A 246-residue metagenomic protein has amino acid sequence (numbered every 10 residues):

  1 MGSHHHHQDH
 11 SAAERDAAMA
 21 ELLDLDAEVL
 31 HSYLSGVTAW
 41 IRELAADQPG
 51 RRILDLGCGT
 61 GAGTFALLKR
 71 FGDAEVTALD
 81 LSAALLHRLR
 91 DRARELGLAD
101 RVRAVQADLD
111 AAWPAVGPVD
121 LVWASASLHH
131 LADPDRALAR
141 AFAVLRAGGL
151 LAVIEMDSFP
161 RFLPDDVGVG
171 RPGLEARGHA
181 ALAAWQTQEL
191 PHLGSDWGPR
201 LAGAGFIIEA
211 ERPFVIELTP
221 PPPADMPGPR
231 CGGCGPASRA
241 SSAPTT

Functional and structural regions predicted by a protein language model:
A13-S35: Class I SAM-dependent methyltransferase Rossmann-like catalytic core, especially the SAM/SAH-binding loop
L30, A152-A243: Conserved catalytic/acceptor-binding region of the Class I
H31-R51, A66: Conserved alpha-helix/loop element of class I SAM-dependent methyltransferases that forms part of the SAM/SAH-binding
L54, T60-A112: Class I SAM-dependent methyltransferase SAM/SAH-binding core
W113-L121: A short acidic, Gly/Pro-enriched loop at the edge of an enzyme's catalytic core that lines a small-molecule cofactor
D120-D135: A short SAM/SAH-binding and catalytic strip from SAM-dependent methyltransferases
R136-A147: A short glycine-rich, Lys/Arg-flanked "PGG" loop and its adjoining helix->strand segment in the class I
